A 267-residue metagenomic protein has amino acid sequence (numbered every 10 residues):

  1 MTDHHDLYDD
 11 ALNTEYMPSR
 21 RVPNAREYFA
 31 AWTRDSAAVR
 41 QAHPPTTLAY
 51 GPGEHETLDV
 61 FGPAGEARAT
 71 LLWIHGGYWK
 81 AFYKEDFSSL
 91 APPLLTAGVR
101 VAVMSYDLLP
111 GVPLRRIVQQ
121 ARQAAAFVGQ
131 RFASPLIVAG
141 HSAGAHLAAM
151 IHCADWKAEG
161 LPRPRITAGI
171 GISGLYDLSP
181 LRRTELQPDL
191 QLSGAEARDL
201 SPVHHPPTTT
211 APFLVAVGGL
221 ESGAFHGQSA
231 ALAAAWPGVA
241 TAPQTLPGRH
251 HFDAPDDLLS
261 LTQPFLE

Functional and structural regions predicted by a protein language model:
A11, E15-G65: N-terminal cap/lid segment of alpha/beta-hydrolase-fold proteins
A64-L94: Short, surface-exposed "cap/lid" segments of acyl-processing enzymes
W73-G76, V103, A139: Structural cue for short, hydrophobic secondary-structure segments
F82-A91, A102-I137: Catalytic nucleophile-loop/oxyanion-hole region of alpha/beta-hydrolase and closely related hydrolase-like folds
Q123-L186: Primarily recognizes the serine-hydrolase "nucleophile elbow" in alpha/beta-hydrolase and SGNH/GDSL folds
P162-R163, T167-R183, G194-A231: The feature captures the conserved acid-bearing segment of alpha/beta-hydrolase catalytic domains
H226, A230, P237-E267: C-terminal catalytic histidine-bearing segment of alpha/beta-hydrolase fold enzymes
